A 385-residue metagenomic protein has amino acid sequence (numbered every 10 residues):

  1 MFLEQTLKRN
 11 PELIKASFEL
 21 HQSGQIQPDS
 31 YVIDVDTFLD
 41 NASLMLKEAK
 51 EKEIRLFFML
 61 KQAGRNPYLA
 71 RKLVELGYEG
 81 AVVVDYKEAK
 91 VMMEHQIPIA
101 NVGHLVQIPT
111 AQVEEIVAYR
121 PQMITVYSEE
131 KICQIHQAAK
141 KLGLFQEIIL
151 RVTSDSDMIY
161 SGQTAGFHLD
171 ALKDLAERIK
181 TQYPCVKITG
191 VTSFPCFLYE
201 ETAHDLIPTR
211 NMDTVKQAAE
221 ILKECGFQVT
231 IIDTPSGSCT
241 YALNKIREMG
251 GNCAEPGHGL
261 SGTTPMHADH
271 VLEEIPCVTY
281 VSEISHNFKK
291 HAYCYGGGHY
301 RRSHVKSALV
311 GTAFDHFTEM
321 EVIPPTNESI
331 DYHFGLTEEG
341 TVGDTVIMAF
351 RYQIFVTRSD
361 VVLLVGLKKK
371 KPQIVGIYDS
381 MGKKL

Functional and structural regions predicted by a protein language model:
M1-Q107, M381-L385: A charged N-terminal "starter" segment
Y31, V35, T125, A165 (+1 more regions): Flexible, glycine- and charge-enriched loops at secondary-structure boundaries
A42-E51, N101-V106, L175, N211-C225 (+1 more regions): Alpha-helix-loop-beta-strand connector modules within alpha/beta enzyme cores
F57-S193, F197-E200: Active-site-proximal beta-alpha core segment in soluble small-molecule metabolic enzymes
I99, I284, E319-V322: A structural signal for short, hydrophobic beta-strand segments that form beta-sheets in beta-rich/all-beta domains
S154-A268: Active-site loop/helix belt of alpha/beta enzymes
T240-H316: Active-site loop ensemble at the mouth of alpha/beta enzyme cores that anchors a bound cofactor
K290-L385: C-terminal accessory subdomain/extension
